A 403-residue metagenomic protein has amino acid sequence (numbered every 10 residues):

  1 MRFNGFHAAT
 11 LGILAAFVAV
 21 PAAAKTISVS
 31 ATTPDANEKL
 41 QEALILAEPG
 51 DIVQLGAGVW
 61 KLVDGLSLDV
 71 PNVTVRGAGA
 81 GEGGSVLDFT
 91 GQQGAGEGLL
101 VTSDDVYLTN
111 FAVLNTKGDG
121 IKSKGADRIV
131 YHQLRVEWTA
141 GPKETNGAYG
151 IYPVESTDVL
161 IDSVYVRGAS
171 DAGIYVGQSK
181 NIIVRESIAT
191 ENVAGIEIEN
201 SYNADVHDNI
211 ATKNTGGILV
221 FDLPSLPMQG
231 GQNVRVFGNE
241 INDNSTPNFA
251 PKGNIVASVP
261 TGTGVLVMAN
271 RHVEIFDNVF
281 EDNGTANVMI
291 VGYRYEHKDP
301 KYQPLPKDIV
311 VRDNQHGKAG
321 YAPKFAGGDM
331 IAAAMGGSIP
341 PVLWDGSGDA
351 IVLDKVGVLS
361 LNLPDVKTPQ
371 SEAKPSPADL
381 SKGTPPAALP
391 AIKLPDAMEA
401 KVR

Functional and structural regions predicted by a protein language model:
M1-T10: Bacterial N-terminal signal peptides that target proteins for export
A19-P21: N-terminal signal peptide c-region/cleavage motif recognized by signal peptidases
S28-E38, I52-Q54, N72-K117, A140: Right-handed parallel beta-helix/beta-spiral solenoid domain characteristic of secreted/periplasmic
N37-Q41, V63, F89-L99, N115-K122 (+7 more regions): Extracellular beta-strand/beta-solenoid scaffold signature
E38-L46, K61-V70, V75, K122-G125 (+3 more regions): Short, T/G/N/S-enriched strand-turn elements that build extracellular solenoid repeat scaffolds
G50, A78, D104-N115, D127-A140 (+6 more regions): Right-handed parallel beta-helix
E296, K301-R403: Acidic, glycine- and Ser/Thr-rich low-complexity intrinsically disordered tracts in extracellular/secreted proteins
